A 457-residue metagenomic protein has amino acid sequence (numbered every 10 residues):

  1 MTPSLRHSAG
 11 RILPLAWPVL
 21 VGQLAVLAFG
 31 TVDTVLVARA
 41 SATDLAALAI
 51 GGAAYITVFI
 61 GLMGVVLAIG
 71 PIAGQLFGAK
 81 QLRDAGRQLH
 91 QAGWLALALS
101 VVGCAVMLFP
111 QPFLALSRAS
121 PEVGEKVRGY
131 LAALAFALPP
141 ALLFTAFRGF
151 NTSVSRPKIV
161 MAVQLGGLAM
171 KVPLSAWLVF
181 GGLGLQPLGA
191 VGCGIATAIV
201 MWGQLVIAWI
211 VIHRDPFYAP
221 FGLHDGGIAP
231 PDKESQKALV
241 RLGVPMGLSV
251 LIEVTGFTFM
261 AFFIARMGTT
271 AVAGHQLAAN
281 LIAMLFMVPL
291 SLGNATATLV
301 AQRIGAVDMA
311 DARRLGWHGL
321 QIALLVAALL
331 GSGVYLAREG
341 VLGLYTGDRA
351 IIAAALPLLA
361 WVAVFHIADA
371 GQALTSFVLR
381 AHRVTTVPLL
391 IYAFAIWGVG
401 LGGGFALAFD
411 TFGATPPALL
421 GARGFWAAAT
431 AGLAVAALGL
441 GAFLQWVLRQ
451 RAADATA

Functional and structural regions predicted by a protein language model:
M1-V19, A73-P139, P173, W177 (+3 more regions): Short alpha-helical transmembrane segments in multi-pass integral membrane proteins
W17-P71, A137-A141, K237-Q302, A306 (+4 more regions): Transmembrane helix-bundle signature of multi-pass secondary active exporters and lipid flippases
A28-T31, R39-A42, L76-A79, S153-V154 (+5 more regions): Helix-loop interface residues and adjacent transmembrane-helix termini in multi-pass membrane transporters, primarily
T31-V35, P112, A146-F150, P173-F180 (+8 more regions): Alpha-helical transmembrane segments of multipass membrane proteins
L45-L108, F144-S155, V160, G274-R338 (+1 more regions): Small-residue-rich hydrophobic transmembrane alpha-helices
G51-A54, A169-L174, I195, W202-G203 (+2 more regions): Hydrophobic alpha-helical segments within and immediately flanking transmembrane helices of multi-pass membrane proteins
M63-V66, G70, L134-S153, V160-L168 (+5 more regions): Short runs within selected transmembrane alpha-helices of multi-pass transporters and secretion channels
S120, S155-P157, G268-T269, D348 (+1 more regions): Short loop-to-helix capping motifs
